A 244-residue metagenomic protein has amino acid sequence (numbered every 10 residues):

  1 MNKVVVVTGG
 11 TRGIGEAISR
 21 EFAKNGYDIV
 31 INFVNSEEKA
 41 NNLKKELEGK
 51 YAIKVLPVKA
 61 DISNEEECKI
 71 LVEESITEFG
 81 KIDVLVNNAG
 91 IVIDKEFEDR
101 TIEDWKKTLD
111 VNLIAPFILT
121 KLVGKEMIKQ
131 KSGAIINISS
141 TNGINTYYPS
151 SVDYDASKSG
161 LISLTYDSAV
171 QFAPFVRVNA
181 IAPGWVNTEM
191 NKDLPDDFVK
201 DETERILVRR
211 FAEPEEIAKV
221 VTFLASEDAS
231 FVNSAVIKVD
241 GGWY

Functional and structural regions predicted by a protein language model:
T11-R12: Conserved glycine-rich cofactor-binding loop
N25-N42: Conserved glycine-rich Rossmann-like NAD(P)H-binding loop of the short-chain dehydrogenase/reductase
E96-F97, D104-L109, N191, F198 (+1 more regions): Substrate-binding pocket helix/loop in short-chain dehydrogenase/reductase
F117, A173, R210-V239: C-terminal substrate-recognition "lid" of short-chain dehydrogenase/reductases
T120, S157, T165: Active-site helix of classical SDR
K125, Y166-P174, S230: Alpha-helical segment proximal to the catalytic Tyr-Lys
S140: Residue(s) in the substrate-gating loop at a strand-loop-helix junction that position the organic substrate next
